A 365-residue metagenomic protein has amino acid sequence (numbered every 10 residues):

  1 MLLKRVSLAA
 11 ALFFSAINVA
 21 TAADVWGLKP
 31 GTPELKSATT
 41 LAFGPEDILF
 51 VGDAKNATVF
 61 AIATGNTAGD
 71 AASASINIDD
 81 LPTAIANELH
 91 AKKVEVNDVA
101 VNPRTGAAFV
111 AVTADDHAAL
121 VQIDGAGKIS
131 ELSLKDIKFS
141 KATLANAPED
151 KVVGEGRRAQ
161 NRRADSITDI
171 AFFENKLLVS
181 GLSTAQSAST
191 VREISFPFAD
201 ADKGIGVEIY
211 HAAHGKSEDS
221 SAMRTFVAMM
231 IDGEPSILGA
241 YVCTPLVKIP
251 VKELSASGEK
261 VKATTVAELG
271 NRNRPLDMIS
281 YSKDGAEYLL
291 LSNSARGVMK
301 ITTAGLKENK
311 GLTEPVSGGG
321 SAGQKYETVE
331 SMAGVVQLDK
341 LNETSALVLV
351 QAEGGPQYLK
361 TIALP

Functional and structural regions predicted by a protein language model:
M1-T21: Gram-negative bacterial Sec-dependent N-terminal signal peptides
T21-P365: Sequence/structural signature of beta-propeller domains
